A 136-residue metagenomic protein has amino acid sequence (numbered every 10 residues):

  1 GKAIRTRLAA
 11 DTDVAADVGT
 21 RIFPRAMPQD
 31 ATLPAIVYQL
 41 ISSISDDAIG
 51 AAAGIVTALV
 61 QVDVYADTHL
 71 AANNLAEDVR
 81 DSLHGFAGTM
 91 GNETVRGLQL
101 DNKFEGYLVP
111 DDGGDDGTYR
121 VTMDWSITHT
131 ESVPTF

Functional and structural regions predicted by a protein language model:
G1-A52, L70, N74, F86-L98 (+1 more regions): Small/polar-rich, solvent-exposed N-terminal microdomains that initiate assembly or binding
T20, I44, G54-T57, Q61 (+1 more regions): Generic, low-specificity signal for short hydrophobic/alpha-helical stretches with a mild N-terminal bias, encompassing
I49-I55, G113-D116: Short, solvent-exposed beta-strand/turn "edge" segments of beta-rich domains on protein surfaces
G54-A72, V79, Y119-H129: Oligomerization/assembly interface segments of phage tail-like spikes and tubes
D81-S132: Acidic-leaning, charged glycine-interspersed low-complexity segments
